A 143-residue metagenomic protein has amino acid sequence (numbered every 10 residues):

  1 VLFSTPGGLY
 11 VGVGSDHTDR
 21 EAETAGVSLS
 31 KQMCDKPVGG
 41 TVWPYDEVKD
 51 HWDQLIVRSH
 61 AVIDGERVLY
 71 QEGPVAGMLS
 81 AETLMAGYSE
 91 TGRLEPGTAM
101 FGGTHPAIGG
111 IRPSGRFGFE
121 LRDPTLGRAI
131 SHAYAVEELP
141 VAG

Functional and structural regions predicted by a protein language model:
V1-E95, A99, P106-G143: Catalytic-core "active-site belt" of small-molecule-metabolizing enzymes, emphasizing His/Asp/Glu-rich regions
